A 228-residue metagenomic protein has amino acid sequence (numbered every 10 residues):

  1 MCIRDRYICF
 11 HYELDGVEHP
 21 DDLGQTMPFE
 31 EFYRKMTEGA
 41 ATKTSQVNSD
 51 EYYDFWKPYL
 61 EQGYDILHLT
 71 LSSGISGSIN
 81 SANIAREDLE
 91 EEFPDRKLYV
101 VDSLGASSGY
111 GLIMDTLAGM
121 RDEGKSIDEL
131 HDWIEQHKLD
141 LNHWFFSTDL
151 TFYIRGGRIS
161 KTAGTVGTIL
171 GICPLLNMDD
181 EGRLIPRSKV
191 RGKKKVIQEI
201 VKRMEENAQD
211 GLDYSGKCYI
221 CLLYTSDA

Functional and structural regions predicted by a protein language model:
M1-D5, Y224-A228: Conserved small/polar residues in nucleotide/adenosyl-binding loops
R4-E51: N-terminal glycine-rich anion-binding loop in soluble enzyme alpha/beta folds
K35-G39, Y59-Q62, D88-E92, M120-G124 (+4 more regions): Change "in soluble alpha/beta enzymes" to "in soluble alpha/beta proteins
S45, H68, Y99-D102, F145-F146 (+1 more regions): General beta-strand structural signal in soluble alpha/beta enzymes
E51-A82: N-terminal glycine-rich phosphate/adenylate-binding segment common to multiple enzyme folds
L71, S76-H143: Active-site histidine-anchored catalytic micro-motif
R121-P186: Internal, active-site/partner-interface "lid" segment
R183-S226: Gly/His-enriched, cation/cofactor- and phosphate-binding structural elements
